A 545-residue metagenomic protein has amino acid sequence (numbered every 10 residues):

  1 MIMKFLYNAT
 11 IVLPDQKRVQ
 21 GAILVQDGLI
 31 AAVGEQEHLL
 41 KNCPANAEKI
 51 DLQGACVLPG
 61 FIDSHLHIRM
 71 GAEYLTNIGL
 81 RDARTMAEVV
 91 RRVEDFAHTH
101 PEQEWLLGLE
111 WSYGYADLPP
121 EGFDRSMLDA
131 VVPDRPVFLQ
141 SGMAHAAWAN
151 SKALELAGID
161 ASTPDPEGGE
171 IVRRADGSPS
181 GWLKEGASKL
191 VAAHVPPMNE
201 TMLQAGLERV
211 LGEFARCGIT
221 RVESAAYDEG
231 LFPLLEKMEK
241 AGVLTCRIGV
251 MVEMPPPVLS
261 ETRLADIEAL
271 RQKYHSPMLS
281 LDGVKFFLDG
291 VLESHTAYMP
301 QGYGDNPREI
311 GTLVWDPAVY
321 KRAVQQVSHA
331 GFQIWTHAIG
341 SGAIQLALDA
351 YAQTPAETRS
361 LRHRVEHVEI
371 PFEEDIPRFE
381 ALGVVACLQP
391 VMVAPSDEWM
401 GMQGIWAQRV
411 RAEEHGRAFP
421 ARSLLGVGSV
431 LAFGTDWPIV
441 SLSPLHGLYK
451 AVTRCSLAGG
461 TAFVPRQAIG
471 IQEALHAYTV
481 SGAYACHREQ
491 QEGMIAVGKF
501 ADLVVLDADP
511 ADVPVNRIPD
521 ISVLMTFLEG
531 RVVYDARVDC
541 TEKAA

Functional and structural regions predicted by a protein language model:
K4-Y7, V12-R18, A22-A265, F286 (+8 more regions): Divalent metal-binding segments
A9, A47, M278-L279, H363 (+2 more regions): Short, conserved active-site loop motifs that form the nucleotide-linked donor/cofactor pocket
P14, G21, Q491-M494, V523: Short, conserved secondary-structure segments in the cores of folded domains
A31-A32, M525, Y534: A structural microfeature
H67, S276-T296, V384-A394: Non-cysteine beta-strand/loop elements that form the S-adenosyl-L-methionine
C246-K285, R362-E373, R378-E380, W406-V430: Phosphate/diphosphate-binding loops
Q325-W335, G342-H363, V368, P377 (+3 more regions): His/Asp/Glu-enriched, well-ordered alpha-helical/loop segment that forms or immediately abuts the divalent-metal
D535-A545: Glycine- and charge-enriched low-complexity intrinsically disordered segments
